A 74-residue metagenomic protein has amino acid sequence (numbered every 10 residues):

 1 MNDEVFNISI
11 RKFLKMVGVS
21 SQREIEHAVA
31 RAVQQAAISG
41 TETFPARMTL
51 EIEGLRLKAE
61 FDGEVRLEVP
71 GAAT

Functional and structural regions predicted by a protein language model:
E4-R11, H27-A30, S39-T74: N-terminal intrinsically disordered, cationic/polar leader segments that include organellar targeting peptides
L14-V17: Acidic, low-complexity intrinsically disordered segments
V19-H27, R31: Compact soluble domain cores
